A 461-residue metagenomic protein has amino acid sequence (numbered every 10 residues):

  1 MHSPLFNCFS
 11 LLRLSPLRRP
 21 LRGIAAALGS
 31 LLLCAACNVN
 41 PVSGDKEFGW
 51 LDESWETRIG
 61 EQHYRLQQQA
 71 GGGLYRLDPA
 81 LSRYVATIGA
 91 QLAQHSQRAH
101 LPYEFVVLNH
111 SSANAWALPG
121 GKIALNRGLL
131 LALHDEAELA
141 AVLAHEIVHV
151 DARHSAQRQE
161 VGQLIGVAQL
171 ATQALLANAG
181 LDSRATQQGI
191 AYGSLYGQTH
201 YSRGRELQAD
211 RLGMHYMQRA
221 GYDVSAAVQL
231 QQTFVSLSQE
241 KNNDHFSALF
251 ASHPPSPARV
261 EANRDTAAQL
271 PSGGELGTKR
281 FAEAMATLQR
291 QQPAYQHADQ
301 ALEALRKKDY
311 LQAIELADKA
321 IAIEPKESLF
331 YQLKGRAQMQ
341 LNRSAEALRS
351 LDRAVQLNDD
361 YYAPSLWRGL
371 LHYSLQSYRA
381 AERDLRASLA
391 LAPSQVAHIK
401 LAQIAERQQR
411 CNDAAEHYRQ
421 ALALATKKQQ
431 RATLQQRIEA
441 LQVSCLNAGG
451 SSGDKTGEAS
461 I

Functional and structural regions predicted by a protein language model:
E47, E61, G197, Y201-S328 (+3 more regions): Extracytoplasmic and endomembrane cell-envelope/extracellular-matrix remodeling and assembly machinery
A294, S328-L329, Y362-A363, Q395-V396 (+1 more regions): Helix-start (N-cap) detector for alpha-helical repeat units in TPR-like alpha-solenoids, especially tetratricopeptide
R306, Q340, S374-L375, R407-Q408 (+1 more regions): Register position in tetratricopeptide repeats
A320, R353-A354, A387-S388, Q420-A421: Canonical positions in the second alpha-helix
I323, L357, A390-L391, L424: Structural marker of alpha-solenoid helical repeat scaffolds
L333, W367, K400, T433-R437: Canonical tetratricopeptide repeat
